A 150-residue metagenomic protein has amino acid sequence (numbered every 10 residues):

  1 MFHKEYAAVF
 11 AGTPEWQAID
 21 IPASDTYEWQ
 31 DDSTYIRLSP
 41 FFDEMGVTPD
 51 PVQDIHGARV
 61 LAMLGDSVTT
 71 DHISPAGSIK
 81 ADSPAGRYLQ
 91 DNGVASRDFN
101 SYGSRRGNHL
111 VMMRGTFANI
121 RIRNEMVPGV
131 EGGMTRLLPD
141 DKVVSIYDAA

Functional and structural regions predicted by a protein language model:
M1-A150: Fe-S-dependent hydro-lyases/dehydratases of central metabolism
